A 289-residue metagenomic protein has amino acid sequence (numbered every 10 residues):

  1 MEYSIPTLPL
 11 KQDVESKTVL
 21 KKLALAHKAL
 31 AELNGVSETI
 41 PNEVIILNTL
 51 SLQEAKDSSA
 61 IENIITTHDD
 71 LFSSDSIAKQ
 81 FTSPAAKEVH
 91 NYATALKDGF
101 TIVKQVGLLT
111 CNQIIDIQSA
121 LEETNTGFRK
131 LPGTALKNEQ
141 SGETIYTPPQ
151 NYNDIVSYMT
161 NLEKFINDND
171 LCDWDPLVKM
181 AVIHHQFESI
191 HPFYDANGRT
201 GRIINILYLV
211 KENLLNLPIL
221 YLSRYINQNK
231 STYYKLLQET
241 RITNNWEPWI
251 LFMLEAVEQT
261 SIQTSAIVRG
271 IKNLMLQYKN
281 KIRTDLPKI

Functional and structural regions predicted by a protein language model:
M1-I289: FIC/Doc superfamily catalytic core
